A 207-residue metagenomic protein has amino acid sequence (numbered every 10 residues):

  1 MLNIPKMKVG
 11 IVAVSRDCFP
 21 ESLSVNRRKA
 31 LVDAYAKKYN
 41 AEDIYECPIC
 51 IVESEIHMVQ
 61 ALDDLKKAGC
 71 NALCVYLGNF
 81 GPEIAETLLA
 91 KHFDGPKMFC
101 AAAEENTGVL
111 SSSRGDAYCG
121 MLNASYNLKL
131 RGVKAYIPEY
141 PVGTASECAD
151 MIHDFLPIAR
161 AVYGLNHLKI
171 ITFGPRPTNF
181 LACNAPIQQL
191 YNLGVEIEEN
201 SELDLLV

Functional and structural regions predicted by a protein language model:
M1-S125, K129-Y163, H167-I171, R176-V207: Metallocofactor- and cofactor-centric catalytic cores in central/energy metabolism, strongly enriched
